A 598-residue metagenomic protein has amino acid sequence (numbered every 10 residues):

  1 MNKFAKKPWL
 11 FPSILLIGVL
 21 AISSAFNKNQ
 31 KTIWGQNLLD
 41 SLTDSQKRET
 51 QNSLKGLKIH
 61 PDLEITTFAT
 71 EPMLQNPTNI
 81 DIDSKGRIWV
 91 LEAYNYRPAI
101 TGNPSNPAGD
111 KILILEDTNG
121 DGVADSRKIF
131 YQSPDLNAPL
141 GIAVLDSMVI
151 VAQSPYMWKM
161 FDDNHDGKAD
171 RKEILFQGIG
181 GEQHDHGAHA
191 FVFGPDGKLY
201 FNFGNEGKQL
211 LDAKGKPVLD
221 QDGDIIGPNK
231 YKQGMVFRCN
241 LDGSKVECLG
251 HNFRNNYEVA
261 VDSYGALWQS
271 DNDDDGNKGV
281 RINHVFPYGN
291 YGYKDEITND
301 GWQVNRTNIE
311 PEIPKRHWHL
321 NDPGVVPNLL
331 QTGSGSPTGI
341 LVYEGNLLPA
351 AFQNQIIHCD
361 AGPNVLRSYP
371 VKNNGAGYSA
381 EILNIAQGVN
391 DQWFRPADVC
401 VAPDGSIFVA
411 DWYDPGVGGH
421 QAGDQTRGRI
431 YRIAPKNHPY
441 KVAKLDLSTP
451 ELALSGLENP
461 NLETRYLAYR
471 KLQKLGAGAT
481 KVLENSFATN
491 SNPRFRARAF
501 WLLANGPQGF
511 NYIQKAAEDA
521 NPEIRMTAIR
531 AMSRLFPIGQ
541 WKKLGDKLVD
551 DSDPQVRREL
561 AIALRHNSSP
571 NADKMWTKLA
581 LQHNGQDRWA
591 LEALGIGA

Functional and structural regions predicted by a protein language model:
M1-G35: Bacterial Sec-dependent N-terminal signal peptides
N2, P8, M73, Q586-W589: Intrinsically disordered, low-complexity Ser/Thr/Pro-rich tracts
K6-P8, G215, Q540: Short, flexible coil/linker elements and helix-boundary hinge sites characteristic of intrinsically disordered
L10-F11, Q355, L591: Alpha-helical transmembrane segments of integral membrane proteins
G18-L20, F191, D550: N-terminal non-cleavable signal-anchor helices
N29-L452, E463, L467, K471-K474: Beta-propeller domains with acidic blade repeats across secreted/periplasmic ectodomains and cytosolic WD/CNH propellers
A410, T426, I433-A598: Long, ordered, helix-rich scaffold segments
